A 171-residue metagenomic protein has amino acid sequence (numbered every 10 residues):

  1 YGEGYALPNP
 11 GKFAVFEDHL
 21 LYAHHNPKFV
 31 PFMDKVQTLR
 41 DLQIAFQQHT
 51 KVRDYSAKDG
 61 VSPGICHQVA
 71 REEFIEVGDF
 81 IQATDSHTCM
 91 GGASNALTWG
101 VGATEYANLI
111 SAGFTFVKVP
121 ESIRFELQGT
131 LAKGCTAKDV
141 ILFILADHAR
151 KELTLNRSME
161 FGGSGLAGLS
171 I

Functional and structural regions predicted by a protein language model:
Y1-I171: Fe-S-dependent hydro-lyases/dehydratases of central metabolism
